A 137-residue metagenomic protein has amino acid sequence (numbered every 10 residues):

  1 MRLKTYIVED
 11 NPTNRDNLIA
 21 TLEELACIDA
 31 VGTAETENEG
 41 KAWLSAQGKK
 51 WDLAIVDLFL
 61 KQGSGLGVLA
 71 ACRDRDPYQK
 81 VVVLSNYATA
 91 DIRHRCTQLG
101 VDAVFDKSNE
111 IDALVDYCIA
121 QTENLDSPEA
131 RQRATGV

Functional and structural regions predicted by a protein language model:
E9: Conserved acidic carboxylate
T33-L53: Acidic, metal-coordinating helix/loop segments flanking the phosphotransfer/catalytic sites of two-component signaling
T36, S64-G67: Acidic catalytic/metal-coordinating carboxylates
D57-L58: Active-site residues of response regulator receiver
K61: The feature encodes the CheY-like receiver
L66-P77: Short amphipathic alpha-helix used as the core "switch/output" element in two-component signaling
A88-F105, N109: Alpha4 helix (beta4-alpha4-beta5 surface) of REC/receiver domains from two-component response regulators
